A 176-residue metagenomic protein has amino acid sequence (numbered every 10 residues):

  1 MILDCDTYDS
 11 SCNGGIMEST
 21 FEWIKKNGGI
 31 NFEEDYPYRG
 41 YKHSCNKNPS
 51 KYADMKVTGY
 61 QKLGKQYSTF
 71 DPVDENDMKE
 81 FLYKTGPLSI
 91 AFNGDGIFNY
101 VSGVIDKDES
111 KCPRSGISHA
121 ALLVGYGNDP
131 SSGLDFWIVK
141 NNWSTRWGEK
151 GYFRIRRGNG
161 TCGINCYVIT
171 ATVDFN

Functional and structural regions predicted by a protein language model:
M1-N176: Catalytic-core signature of thiol
